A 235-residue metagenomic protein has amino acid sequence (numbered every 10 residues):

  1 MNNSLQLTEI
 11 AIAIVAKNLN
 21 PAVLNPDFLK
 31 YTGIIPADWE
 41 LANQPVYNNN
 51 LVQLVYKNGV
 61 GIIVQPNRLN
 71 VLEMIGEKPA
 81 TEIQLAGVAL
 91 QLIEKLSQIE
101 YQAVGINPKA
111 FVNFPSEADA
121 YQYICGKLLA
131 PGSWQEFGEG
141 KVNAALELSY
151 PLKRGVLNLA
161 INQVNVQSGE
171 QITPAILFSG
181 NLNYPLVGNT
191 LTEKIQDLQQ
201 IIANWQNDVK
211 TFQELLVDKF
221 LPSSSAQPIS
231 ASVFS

Functional and structural regions predicted by a protein language model:
M1-M74: N-terminal low-complexity, intrinsically disordered segments
S4-K17, A110, S133, G138-L146: Short glycine-/aliphatic-rich beta-strand segments at the starts of folded cytosolic domains
I14-K17, E73-G76, P108-A110, G180-L182: Short beta-strand-to-loop capping motifs
Y31, V88-I99, W205-D208, F212-L215 (+1 more regions): Conserved short hydrophobic interaction patches
L54-V55, G59-R68, I83, G87 (+1 more regions): Amphipathic N-proximal alpha-helical interface segments
I75-F114: Aromatic- and glycine-enriched beta-alpha-beta binding-site module
P115-S179: Aromatic/basic-lined ligand-recognition segments that form π-stacking hydrophobic pockets flanked by Lys/Arg to engage
G155-P228: Mixed-charge, glycine-accented linear interaction segment located at domain edges/termini
